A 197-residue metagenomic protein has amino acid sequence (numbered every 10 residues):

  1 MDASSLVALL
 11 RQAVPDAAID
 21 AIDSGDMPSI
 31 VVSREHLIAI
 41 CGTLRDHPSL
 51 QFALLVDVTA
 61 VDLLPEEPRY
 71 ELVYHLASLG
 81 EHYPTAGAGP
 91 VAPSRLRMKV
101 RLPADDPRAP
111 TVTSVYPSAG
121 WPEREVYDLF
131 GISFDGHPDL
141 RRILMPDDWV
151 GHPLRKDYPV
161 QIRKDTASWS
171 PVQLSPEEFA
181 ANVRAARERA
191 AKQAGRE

Functional and structural regions predicted by a protein language model:
M1-E197: Terminal low-complexity/charged segments
